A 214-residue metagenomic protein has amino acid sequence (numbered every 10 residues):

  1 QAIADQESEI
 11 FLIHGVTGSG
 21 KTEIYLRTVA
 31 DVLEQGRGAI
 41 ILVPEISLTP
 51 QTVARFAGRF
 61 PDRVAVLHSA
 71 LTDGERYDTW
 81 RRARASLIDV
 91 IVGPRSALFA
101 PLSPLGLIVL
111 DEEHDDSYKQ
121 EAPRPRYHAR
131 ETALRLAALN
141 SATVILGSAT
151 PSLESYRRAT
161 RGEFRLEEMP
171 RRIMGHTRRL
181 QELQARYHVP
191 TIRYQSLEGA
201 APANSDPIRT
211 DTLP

Functional and structural regions predicted by a protein language model:
Q6-I13, R37-A39, I88-D89: Pre-Walker A (Motif I) flank of P-loop NTPase domains
H14, V32, G38-E45, L67: Conserved RecA-like ASCE P-loop NTPase motor core of nucleic-acid helicases/translocases
K21-A30, A133: Motif I (Walker A/P-loop) of helicase-class P-loop NTPases
T22-I24, R37-F56: Conserved Walker A/P-loop ATP-binding site and its immediately adjacent core in helicase/helicase-like ATPase domains
G58-R59, L67-I91: Conserved motor-coupling elements within RecA-like helicase/translocase cores
I91-G106: Conserved RecA-like ASCE ATPase "motif II neighborhood" in helicase/translocase motors
P94-R95, D111-E113: Walker B catalytic acidic pair
D115-D211: Post-DEXD/H (motif II) to motif III coupling segment of the RecA-like Helicase ATP-binding lobe
